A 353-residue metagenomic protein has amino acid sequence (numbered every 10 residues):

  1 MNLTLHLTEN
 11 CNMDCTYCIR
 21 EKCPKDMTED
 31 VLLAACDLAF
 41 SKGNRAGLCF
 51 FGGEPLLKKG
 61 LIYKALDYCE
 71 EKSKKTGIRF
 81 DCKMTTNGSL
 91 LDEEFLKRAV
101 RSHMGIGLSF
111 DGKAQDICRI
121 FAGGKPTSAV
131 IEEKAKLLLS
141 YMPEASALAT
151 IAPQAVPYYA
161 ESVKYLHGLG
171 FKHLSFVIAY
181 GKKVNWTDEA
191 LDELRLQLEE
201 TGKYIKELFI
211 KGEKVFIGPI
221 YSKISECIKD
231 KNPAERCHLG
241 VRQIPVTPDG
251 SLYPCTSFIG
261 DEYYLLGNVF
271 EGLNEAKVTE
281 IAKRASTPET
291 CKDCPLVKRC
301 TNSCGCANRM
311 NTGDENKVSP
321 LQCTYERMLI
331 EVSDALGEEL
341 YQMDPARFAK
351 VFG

Functional and structural regions predicted by a protein language model:
N2-D30: Canonical Radical SAM [4Fe-4S] cluster-binding loop centered on the CxxxCxxC motif and its immediate flanking residues
L3, L33-C49, K58-G181: Radical SAM/AdoMet-radical enzyme domain recognition
L7-D14, E54-L57, G240, C291-D293 (+1 more regions): Cysteine-centered iron-sulfur cluster-binding motifs in ferredoxin-type domains/subunits of redox enzymes
N10, D14, C18-E21, F258 (+3 more regions): Cys/His-rich metal-chelating microdomains
I120-E132, K136, S140-Q243, D249 (+1 more regions): Radical SAM enzyme [4Fe-4S]-AdoMet core and its adjacent flexible, acidic and glycine-rich loops/tails across
L196-E226, T256-N302: C-terminal accessory region of radical SAM enzymes
D249, Y263, E289-G353: Radical SAM enzyme core and accessory elements
